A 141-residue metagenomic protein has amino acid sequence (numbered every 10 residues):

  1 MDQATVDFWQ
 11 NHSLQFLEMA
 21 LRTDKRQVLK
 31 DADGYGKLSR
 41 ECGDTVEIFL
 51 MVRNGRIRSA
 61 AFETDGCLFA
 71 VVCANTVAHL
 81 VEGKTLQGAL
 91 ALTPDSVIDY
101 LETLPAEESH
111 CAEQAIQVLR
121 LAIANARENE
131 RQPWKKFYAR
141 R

Functional and structural regions predicted by a protein language model:
M1-Y35, R58, K84-R141: C-terminal binding/interaction regions
L29, S39-G43: A short catalytic or substrate-binding loop motif that flags glycine-/basic-rich loops and adjacent residues that bind
D44-N54: Short beta-strand elements
N54-E63: Short, well-ordered strand-loop elements centered on a beta-strand within folded domains, enriched for acidic residues
T64-V72: Short, thiol/selenol-centered motifs that function as redox-active sites or metal-ligating centers
V71-T76, Q114-Q117: Short amphipathic alpha-helical face segments that pack within enzyme cores and frequently flank/anchor catalytic
